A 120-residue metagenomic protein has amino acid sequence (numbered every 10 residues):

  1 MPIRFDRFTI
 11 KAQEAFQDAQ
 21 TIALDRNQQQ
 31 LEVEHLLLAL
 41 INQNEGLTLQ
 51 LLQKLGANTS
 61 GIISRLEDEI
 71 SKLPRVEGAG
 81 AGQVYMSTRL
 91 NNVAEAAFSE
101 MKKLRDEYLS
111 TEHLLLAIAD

Functional and structural regions predicted by a protein language model:
M1-D120: Histone-fold recognition with a strong bias for associated Lys/Arg-rich disordered tails
